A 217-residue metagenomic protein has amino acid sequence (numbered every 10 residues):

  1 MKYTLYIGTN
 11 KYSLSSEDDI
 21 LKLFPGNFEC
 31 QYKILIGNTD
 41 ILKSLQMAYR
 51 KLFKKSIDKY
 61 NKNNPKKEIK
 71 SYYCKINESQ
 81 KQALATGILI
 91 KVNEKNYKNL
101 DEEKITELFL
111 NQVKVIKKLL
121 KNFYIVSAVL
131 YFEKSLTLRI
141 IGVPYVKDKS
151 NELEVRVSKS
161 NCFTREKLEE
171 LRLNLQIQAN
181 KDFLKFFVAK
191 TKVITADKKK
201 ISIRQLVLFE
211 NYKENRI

Functional and structural regions predicted by a protein language model:
M1-I217: N-terminal nicking endonuclease/strand-transfer module with a His-rich metal-binding environment and a catalytic Tyr
